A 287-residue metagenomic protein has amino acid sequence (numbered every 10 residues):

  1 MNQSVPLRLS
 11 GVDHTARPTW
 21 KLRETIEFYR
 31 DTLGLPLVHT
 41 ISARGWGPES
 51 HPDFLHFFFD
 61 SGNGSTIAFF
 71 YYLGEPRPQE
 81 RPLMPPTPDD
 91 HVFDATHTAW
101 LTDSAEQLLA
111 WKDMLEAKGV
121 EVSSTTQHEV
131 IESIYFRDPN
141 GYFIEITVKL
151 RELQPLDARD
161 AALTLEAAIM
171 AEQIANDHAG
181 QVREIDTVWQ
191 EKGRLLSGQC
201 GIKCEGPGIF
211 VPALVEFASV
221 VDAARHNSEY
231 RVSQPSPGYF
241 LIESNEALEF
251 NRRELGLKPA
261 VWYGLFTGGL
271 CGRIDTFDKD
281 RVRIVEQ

Functional and structural regions predicted by a protein language model:
M1-V5, K112-Q199: Vicinal oxygen chelate
G11-K21, F58-G62, P82-M114, E132-R137: Vicinal oxygen chelate
P18-Y72: Core segments of cupin and vicinal oxygen chelate
H51-D53, H128-E132, G238: Short acidic/glycine-enriched loop/turn segments that link adjacent beta-strands
L101-A105, P207-E216: Short, surface-exposed ligand-recognition loops at beta-strand->loop->(often short) alpha-helix junctions that present
G198-F210: Short glycine-/aliphatic-rich beta-strand segments at the starts of folded cytosolic domains
A213-N227: Short amphipathic alpha-helix segments
P237-Y239, E246-Q287: Helix-rich interaction surfaces within compact, conserved domain-sized segments that mediate assembly or partner
